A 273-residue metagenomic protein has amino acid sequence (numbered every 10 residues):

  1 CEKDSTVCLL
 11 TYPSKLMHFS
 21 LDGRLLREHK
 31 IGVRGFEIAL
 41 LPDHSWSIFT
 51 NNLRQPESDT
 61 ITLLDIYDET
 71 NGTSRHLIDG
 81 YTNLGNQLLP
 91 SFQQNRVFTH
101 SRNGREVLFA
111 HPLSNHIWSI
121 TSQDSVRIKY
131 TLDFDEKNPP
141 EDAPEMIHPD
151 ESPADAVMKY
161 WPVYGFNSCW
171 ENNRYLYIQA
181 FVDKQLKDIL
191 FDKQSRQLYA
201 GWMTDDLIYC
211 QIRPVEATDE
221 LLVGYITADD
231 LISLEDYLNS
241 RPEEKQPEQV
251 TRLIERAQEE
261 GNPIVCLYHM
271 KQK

Functional and structural regions predicted by a protein language model:
C1-T11, H44-E57, R96-S119, W161-D183 (+3 more regions): Short beta-strand elements that form the blades of beta-propeller/WD-repeat-like and other beta-sheet-rich scaffold
S5-T6, L10-L63, S74-Q87: Asp-box/WD-like beta-propeller blade repeats and closely related beta-sheet repeat scaffolds
S14-M17, Q55-I66, S114-I120, D183-L190 (+2 more regions): Structural motif
S20-R24, Y67-G72, T121-D124, F191-R196 (+1 more regions): Short loop/turn segments that connect beta-strands within beta-propeller blades
L26-V33, T73-T82, V126-K137, L198-D206 (+1 more regions): Beta-propeller fold detector
V33-P42, N86-F98, V163-S168, L207-V215: Repeated scaffold domains used in trafficking and secretory/extracellular systems, primarily beta-propellers
D65-S125: Loop-centered beta-sheet repeat module
L84-N86, R127-M158, K187, K193-D219 (+1 more regions): Conserved blade-ending motifs and adjacent loop-strand segments that build the rim/top face of beta-propeller domains
